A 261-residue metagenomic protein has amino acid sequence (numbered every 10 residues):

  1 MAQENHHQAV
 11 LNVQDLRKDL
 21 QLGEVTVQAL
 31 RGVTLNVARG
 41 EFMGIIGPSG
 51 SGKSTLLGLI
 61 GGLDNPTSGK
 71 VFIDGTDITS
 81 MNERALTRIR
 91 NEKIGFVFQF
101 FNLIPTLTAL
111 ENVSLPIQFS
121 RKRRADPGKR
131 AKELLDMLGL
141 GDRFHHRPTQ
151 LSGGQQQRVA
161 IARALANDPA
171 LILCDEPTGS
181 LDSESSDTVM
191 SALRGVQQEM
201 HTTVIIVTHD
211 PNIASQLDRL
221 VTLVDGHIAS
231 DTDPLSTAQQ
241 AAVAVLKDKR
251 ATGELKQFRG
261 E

Functional and structural regions predicted by a protein language model:
M1-N5: Pre-NBD coupling/linker segments of ABC/ABC-like ATPases
H7-V10, T252-L255: A short, polar/charged loop/turn motif at coil->beta-strand junctions and beta-hairpin connectors
A9-Q216, T222-L223, I228: ABC family nucleotide-binding domain
H227-E254: Conserved beta-strand-loop-alpha-helix hinge in the C-terminal portion of ABC ATPase nucleotide-binding domains
L255-E261: Long, low-complexity, intrinsically disordered segments
